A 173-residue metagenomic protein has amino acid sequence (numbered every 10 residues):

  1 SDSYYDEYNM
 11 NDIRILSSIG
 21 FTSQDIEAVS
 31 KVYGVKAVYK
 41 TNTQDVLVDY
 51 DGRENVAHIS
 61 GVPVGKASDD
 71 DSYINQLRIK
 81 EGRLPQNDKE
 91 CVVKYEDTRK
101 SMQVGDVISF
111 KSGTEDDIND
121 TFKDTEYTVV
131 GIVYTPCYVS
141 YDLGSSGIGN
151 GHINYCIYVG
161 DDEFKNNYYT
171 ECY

Functional and structural regions predicted by a protein language model:
S1-Y173: Basic-flanked hydrophobic alpha-helices used for secretion and membrane insertion
